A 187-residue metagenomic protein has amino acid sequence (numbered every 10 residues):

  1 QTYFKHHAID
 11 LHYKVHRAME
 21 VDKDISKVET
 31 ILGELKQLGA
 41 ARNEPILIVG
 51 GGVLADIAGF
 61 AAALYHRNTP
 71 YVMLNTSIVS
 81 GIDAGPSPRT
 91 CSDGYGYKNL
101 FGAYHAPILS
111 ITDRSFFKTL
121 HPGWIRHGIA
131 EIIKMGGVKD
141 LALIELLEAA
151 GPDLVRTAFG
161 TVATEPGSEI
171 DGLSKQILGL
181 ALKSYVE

Functional and structural regions predicted by a protein language model:
Q1-P45, K134: ATP/NTP phosphate-donor binding region
K5-H7, A40, Y65, G94 (+1 more regions): Short, structurally constrained coil/turn elements that cap an alpha-helix or connect an alpha-helix to the following
V21-I25, A55-D56, T119: Loop/helix-junction capping segments adjacent to catalytic residues or to phosphate/diphosphate-binding pockets
D24, V28, P122-I129, D140 (+1 more regions): Generic structural signal for well-ordered, non-membrane alpha-helical segments in soluble metabolic enzymes
L32, E148, L182-V186: Amphipathic, well-packed alpha-helical segments that form the structural scaffold of globular domains
A40-V72: Active-site and donor-binding regions of nucleotide-sugar-utilizing enzymes
G59-R156: A glycine/threonine-rich phosphate-anchoring loop and its flanking beta-alpha core in nucleotide/phosphate-binding
R156-E187: Active-site segments that bind and position negatively charged phosphate/pyrophosphate groups
